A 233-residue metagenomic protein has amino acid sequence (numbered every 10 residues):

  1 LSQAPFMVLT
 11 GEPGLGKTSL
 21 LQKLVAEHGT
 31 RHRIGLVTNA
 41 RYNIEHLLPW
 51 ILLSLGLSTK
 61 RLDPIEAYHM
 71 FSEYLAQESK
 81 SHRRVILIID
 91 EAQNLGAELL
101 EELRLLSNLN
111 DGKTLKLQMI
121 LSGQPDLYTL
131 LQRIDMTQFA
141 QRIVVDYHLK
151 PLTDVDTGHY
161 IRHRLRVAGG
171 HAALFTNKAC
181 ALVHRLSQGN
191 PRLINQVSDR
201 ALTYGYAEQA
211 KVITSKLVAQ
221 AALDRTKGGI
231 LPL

Functional and structural regions predicted by a protein language model:
S2-K23, A40: Walker A/P-loop nucleotide-binding motif
V8-P13, L62, E66-M70, N94-L99 (+2 more regions): Sensor-1/coupling segment of RecA-like P-loop NTPase cores
V25-E27, L127-R142, P151: Short regulatory helix/loop adjacent to the ATP-binding pocket of P-loop NTPases
R31-R33, Y42-R61: Conserved NTP-binding/hydrolysis module of P-loop NTPases
V37-R41, L131, V144-T157: Conserved AAA+ ATPase "SRH/arginine-finger" region at the nucleotide-binding site
I65-S72, R84, Y160, A172-L186: Short conserved motifs of the RecA-like P-loop NTPase core
L149-T176: Conserved small helical "lid"/interfacial subdomain of P-loop NTPases
R166-L233: C-terminal alpha-helical "lid" subdomain
